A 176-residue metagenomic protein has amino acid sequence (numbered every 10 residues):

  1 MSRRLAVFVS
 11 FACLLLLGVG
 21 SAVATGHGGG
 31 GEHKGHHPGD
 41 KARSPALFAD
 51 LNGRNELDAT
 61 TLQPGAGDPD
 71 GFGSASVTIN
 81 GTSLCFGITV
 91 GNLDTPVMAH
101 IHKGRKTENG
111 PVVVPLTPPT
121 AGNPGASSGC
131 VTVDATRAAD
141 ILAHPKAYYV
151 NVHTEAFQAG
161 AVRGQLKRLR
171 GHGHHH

Functional and structural regions predicted by a protein language model:
S2-V9, C13-A99, K103-H176: Metal-centered catalytic cores of metalloenzymes
